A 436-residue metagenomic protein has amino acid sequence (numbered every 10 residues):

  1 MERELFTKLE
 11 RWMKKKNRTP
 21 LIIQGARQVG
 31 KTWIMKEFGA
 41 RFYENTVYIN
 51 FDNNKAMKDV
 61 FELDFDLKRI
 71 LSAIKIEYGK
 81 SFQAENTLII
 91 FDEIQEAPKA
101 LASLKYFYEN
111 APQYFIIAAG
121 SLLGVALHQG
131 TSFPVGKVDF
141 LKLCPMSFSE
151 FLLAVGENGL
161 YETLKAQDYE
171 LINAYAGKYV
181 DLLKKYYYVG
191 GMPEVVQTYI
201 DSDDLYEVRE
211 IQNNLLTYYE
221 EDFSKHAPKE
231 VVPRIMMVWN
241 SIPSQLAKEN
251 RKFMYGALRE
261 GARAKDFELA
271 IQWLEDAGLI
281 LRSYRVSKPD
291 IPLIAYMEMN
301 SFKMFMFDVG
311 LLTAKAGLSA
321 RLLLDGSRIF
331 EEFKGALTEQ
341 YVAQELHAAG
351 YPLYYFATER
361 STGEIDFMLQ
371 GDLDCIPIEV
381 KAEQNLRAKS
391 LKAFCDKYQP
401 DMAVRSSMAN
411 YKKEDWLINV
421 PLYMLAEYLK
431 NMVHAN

Functional and structural regions predicted by a protein language model:
E2-K16: Pre-Walker A adenine-sensing motif
I23: Hydrophobic anchor at the beta1->P-loop junction of P-loop NTPases
K31: Conserved lysine of the Walker
I34, F38: Hydrophobic positions on the alpha1 helix immediately C-terminal to the Walker A/P-loop
N54-A84: Short glycine-rich substrate-engagement loop in P-loop NTPases that contacts/grips substrate
I90, F115-S121, K142: Structural recognition of the conserved hydrophobic beta-strand(s) that form the central parallel beta-sheet of P-loop
H128-A247: Interdomain motor-coupling "hinge/lid" segment immediately C-terminal to the ATP-binding subdomain of NTP-driven enzymes
I200-Q370: Accessory nucleic acid-recognition modules appended to NTPase machines
